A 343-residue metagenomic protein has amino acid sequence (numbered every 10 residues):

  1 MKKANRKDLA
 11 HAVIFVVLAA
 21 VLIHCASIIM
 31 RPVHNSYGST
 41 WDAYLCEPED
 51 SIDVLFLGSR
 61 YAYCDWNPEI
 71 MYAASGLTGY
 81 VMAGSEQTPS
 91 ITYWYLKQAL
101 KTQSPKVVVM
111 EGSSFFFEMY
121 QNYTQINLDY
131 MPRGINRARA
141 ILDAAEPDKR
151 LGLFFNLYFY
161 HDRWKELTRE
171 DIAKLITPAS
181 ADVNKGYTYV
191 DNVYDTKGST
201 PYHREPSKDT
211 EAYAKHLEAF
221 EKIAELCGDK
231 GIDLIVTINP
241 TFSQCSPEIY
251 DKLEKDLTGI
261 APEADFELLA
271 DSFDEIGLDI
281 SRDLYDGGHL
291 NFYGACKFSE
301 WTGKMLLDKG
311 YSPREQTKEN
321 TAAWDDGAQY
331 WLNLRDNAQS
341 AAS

Functional and structural regions predicted by a protein language model:
M1-K7: N-terminal Lys/Arg-rich, disordered targeting/topogenic segments
A10-I28: Hydrophobic membrane-insertion alpha-helices, especially the h-region of bacterial N-terminal signal peptides
I29-D50: Alpha-helical transmembrane signal-anchor/signal-peptide segments
S51-D53, L77-T78, Q103-V107, G228-I235 (+1 more regions): Loop/turn elements at helix/coil->beta-strand transitions in domains of secreted/extracellular proteins
L57, Y61-A144: Membrane-embedded segments
Q125-I232, R314-S343: Secreted/periplasmic serine-hydrolase-like ester/acetyl group-modifying domain
N192-I280: Flexible, glycine-rich surface segments
K255-A342: C-terminal regions of proteins
